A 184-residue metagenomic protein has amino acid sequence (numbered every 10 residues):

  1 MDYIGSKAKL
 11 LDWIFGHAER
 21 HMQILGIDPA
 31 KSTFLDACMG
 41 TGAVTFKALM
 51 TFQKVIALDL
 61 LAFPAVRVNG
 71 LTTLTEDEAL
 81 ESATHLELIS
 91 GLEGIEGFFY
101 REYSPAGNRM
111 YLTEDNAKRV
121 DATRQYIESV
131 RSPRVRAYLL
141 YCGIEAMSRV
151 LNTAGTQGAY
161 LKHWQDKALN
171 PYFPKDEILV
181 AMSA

Functional and structural regions predicted by a protein language model:
M1-L35, A43-M50, R67, L74: S-adenosyl-L-methionine
C38: Conserved S-adenosyl-L-methionine
K54-I56, L60-S183: Class I S-adenosyl-L-methionine-dependent methyltransferase module
